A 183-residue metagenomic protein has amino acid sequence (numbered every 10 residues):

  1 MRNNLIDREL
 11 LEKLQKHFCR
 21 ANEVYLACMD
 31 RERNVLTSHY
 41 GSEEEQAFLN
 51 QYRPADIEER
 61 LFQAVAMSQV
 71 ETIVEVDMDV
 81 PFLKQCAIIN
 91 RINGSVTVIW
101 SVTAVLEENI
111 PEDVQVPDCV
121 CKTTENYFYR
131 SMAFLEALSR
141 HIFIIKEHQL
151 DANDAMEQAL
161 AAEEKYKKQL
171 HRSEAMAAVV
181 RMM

Functional and structural regions predicted by a protein language model:
R2-F82: Structured interaction and signal-relay segments at domain junctions
N4, F128, Q169-R172: Short acidic-aromatic active-site loops that bind/stabilize oxyanions
L10, F134, A178: Charged catalytic carboxylate motif
R60-R130, H141: Sensory/regulatory domains in signal-transduction proteins
F128-Q149: Signal-transmission/dimerization alpha-helices at domain junctions
I144-L170: Cytosolic signal-transmission helices at domain junctions
K165-M183: AAA+ ATPase active-site-proximal loops
